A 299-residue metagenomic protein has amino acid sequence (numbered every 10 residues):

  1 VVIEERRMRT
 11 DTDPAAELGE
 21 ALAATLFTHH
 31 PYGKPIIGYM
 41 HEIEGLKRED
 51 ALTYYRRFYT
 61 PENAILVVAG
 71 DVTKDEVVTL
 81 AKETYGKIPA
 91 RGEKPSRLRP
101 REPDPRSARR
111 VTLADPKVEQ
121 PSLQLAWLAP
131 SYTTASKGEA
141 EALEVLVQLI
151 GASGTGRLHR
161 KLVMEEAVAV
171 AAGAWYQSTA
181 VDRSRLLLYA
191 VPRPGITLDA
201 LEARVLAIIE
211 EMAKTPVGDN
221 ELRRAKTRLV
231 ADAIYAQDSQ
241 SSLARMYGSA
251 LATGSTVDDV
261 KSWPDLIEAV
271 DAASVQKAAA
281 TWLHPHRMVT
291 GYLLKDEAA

Functional and structural regions predicted by a protein language model:
M8-E62, K87-T133, Q148-D199, E221-A231 (+3 more regions): Non-catalytic beta-strand/loop surface segments
K74-V78, G195-A200: Short, conserved charged micro-motifs
E83-G92, L206-V217: A common structural junction motif
A252-V260: Short His/Asp/Glu-rich catalytic/ion-coordination signatures at enzyme active sites or charged loops
